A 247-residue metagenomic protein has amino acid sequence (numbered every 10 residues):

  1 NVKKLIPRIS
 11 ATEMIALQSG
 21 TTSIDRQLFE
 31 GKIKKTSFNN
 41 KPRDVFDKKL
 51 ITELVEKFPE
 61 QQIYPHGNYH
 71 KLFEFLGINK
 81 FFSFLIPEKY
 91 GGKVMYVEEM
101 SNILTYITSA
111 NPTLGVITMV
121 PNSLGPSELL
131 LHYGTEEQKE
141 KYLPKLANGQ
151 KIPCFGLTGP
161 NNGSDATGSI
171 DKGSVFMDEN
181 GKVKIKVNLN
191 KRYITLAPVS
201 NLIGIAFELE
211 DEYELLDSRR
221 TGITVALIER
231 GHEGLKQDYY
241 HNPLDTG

Functional and structural regions predicted by a protein language model:
N1-P121, E128, G134-Q150, I185: Amphipathic, small/basic residue-rich leader segments at the start of a protein or domain
A16-Q18, K93-M95, K141, S164-A166 (+4 more regions): Short helix/loop capping segments that flank catalytic or ligand/cofactor-binding pockets
I63-P65, G91-G92, N161-S164, L244-D245: Conserved, non-catalytic sequence blocks in retroelement Pol enzymes and Pol-derived host proteins
S123, L143-D171: Internal maturation/activation junctions in enzymes
Q150-G159, K186-V187, G234-D238: Short Pro/Gly-enriched beta-strand edge/turn motifs at strand-loop
D165-N188: Cytochrome P450 C-terminal beta-domain/meander region
K182-L235: A short core secondary-structure module
E233-G247: Flexible, small-/acidic-enriched active-site or ligand-binding loops
